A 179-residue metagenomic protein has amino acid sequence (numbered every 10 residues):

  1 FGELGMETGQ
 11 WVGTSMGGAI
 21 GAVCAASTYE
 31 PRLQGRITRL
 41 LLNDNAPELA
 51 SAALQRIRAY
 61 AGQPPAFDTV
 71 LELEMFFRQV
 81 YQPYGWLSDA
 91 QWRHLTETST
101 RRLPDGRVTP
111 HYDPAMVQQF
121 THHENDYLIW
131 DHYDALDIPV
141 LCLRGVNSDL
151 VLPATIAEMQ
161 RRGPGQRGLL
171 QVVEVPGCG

Functional and structural regions predicted by a protein language model:
G2-E3, D68-Q79, D131, A157-R161: Replace "anionic and nucleotidyl ligands
E3-A52: Conserved hydrolase catalytic core segment
A26-I37, R101-R107, R161-L170: Intrinsically disordered, low-complexity coil segments
S51-Y60: Short, glycine-/aromatic-enriched active-site segment of Class I SAM-dependent methyltransferases
A53, N125, L152-T155: Residues at alpha-helix caps and immediate loop-helix transition turns in enzyme cores, especially N- and C-cap
A59-V70: Acceptor-substrate binding/catalytic loop of class I
E72-N147: Alpha/beta-hydrolase
W130, A135-C178: Conserved loop-alpha-helix segment in the C-terminal half of the alpha/beta-hydrolase fold that carries the catalytic
